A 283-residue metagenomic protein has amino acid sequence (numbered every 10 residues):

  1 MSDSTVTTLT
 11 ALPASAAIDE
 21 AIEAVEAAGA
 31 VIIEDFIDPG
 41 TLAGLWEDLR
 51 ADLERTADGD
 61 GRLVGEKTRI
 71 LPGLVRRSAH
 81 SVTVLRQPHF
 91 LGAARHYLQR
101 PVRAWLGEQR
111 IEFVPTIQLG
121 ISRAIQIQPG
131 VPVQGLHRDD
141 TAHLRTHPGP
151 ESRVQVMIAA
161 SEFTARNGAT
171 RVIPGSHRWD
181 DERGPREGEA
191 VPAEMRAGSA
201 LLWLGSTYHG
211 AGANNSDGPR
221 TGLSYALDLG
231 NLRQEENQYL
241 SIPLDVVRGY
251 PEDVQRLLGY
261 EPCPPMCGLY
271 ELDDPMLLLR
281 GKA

Functional and structural regions predicted by a protein language model:
S2-A27, E34-L136: Non-heme Fe(II)-dependent double-stranded beta-helix
I33, I158, L201-W203: Short hydrophobic-aromatic micro-motifs
P88-G92, V154, R196, L201: A structural signal for well-ordered alpha-helical segments within the folded catalytic domains of diverse enzymes
A104-Q109, A142-H147, G210-G212: Short helix-to-loop capping/linker segments positioned immediately adjacent to catalytic or ligand/cofactor-binding
Q118-L119, P150-S152, D217-P219: A short, structural micro-pattern
S122-A124, V156-I158, L223-L227: A structural signal for short, well-ordered beta-strand segments
Q128-M195, L232-I242: Catalytic core of non-heme Fe(II) oxygenases with the double-stranded beta-helix
W179-L202, S206-T207, G212-A283: Conserved double-stranded beta-helix
